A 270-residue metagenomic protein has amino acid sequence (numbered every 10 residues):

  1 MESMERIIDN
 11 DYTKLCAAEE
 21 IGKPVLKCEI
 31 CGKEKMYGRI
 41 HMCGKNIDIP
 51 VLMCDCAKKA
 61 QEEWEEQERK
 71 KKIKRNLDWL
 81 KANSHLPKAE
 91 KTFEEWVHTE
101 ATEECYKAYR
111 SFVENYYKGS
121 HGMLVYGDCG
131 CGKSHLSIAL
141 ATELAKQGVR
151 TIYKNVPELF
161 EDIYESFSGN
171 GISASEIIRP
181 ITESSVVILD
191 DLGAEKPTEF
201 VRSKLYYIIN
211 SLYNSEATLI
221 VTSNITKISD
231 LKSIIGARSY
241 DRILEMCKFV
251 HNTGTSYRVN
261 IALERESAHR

Functional and structural regions predicted by a protein language model:
M1-E103, G254, A262-R270: A short, basic N-terminal segment
M4, I8, E161, S166 (+1 more regions): Replace "adjacent to P-loop NTPase cores in ATP/GTP-dependent enzymes" with "adjacent to NTP-binding cores
W96, K154, V250-N252: Hydrophobic residues at beta-strand termini and immediately following loops that shape nucleotide-binding pockets
E103-K107, S120, A141, A145-E183 (+1 more regions): Short glycine-rich substrate-engagement loop in P-loop NTPases that contacts/grips substrate
F112-S120: Phosphate-binding P-loop
G119-S137: Walker A/P-loop nucleotide-binding motif
S120-L124, R150-T151, V186, T218-I220: Residue-level preference for the first positions of well-ordered beta-strands
